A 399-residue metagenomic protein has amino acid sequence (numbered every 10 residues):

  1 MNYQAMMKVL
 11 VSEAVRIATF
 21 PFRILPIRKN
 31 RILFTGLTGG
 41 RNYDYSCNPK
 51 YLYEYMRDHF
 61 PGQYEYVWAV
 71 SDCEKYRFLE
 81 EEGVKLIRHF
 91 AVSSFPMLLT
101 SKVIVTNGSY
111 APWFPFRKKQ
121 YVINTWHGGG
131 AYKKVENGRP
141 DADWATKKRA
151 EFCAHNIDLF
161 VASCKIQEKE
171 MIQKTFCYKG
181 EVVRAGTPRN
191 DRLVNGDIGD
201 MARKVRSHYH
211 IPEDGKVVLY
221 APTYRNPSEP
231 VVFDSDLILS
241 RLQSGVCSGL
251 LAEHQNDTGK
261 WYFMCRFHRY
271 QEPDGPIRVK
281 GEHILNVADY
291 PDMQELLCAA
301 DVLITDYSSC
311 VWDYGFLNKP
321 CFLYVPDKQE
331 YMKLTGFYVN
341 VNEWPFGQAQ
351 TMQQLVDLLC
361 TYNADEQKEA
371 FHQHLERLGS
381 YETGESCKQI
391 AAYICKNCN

Functional and structural regions predicted by a protein language model:
M1-G40, C47: Membrane-proximal basic amphipathic "stem/tether" segments
M1-N2, I198, M352-N399: C-terminal amphipathic helix plus adjacent low-complexity, charged tail appended to glycosyltransferase catalytic
I32-D197: Active-site and donor-binding regions of nucleotide-sugar-utilizing enzymes
D44-E54, D58, P188-I277, A349 (+1 more regions): Conserved catalytic-core segment of nucleotide-activated headgroup transferases in glycan assembly
D44-Y45, D72-L79, E168-M171, S228-E229 (+2 more regions): Short, charged/polar "capping" segments at the starts of alpha-helices and the immediately preceding loops
I87-K102, R269-W312: Donor nucleotide-activated moiety binding/catalytic core segment of transferases that use nucleotide-activated donors
I104-W126, G130-K133, D289-L334: A donor-sugar binding/catalytic signature common to diverse glycosyltransferases and related nucleotide-sugar
S309-L378: Catalytic binding pocket for nucleotide-activated donors in carbohydrate/polymer assembly enzymes
